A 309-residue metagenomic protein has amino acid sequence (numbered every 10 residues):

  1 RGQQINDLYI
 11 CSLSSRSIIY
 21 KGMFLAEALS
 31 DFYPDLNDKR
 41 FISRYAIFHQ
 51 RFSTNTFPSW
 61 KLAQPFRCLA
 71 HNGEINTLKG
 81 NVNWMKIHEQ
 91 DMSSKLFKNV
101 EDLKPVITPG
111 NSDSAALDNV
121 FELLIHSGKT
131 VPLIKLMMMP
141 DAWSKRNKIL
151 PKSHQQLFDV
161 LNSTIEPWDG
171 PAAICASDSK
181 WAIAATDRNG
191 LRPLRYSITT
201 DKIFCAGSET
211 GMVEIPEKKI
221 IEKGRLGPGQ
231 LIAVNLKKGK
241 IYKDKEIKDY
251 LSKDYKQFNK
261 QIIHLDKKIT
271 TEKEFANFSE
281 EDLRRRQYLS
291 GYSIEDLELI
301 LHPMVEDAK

Functional and structural regions predicted by a protein language model:
R1-K309: Conserved short alpha-helical segments that host acidic/polar catalytic motifs at enzyme active sites
